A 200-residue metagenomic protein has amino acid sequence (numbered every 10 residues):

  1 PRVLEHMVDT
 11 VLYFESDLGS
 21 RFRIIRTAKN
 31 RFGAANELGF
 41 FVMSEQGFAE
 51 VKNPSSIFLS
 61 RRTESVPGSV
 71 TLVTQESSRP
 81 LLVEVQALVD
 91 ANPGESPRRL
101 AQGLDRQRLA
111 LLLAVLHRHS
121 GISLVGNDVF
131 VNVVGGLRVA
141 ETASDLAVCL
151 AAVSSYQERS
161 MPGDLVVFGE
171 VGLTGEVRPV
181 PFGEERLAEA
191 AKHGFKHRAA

Functional and structural regions predicted by a protein language model:
P1-A200: Peripheral, non-AAA+ core regions of ATP-driven protein-machinery
